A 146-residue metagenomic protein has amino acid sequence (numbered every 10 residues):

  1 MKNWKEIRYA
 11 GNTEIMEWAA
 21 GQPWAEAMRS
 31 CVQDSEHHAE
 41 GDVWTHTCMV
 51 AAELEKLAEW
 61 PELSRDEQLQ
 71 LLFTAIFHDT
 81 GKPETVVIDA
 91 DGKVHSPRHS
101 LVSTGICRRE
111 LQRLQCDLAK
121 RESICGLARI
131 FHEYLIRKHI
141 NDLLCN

Functional and structural regions predicted by a protein language model:
M1-H95: Acidic/His-rich, divalent-metal-binding segments that scaffold phosphate/diphosphate chemistry
W60-N146: Divalent metal-dependent catalytic cores for phosphoryl transfer on phosphate-bearing substrates
